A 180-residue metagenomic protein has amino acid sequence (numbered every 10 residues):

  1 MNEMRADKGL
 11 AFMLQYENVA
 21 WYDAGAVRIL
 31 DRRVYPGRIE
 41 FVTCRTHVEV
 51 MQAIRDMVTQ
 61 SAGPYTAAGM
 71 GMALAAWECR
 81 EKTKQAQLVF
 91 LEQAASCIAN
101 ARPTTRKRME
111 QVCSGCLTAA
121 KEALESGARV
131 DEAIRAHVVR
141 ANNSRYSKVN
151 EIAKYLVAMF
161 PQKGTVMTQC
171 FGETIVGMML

Functional and structural regions predicted by a protein language model:
E3: Cationic-aromatic interfacial patches
L10-G127, D131: Long amphipathic alpha-helical segments
R108-M167, I175, L180: Ligand-binding beta-strand-loop-alpha-helix segment within the catalytic cores of soluble metabolic enzymes
